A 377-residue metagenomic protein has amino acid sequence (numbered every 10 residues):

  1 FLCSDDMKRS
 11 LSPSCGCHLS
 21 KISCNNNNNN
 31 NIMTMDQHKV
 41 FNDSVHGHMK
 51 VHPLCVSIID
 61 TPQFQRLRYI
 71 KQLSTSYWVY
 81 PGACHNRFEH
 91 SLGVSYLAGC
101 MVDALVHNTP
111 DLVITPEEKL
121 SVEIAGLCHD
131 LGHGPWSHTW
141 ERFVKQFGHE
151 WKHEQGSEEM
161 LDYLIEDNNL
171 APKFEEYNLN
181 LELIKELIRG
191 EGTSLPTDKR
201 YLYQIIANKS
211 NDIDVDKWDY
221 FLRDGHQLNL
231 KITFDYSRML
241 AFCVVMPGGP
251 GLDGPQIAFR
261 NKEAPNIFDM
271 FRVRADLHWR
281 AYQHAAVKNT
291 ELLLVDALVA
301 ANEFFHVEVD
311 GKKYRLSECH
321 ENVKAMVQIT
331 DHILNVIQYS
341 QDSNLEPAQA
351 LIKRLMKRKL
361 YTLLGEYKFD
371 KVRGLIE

Functional and structural regions predicted by a protein language model:
C3-N25, N31-I124, G132-Y367, K371-G374: Sequence-structural signature of the catalytic-core scaffold of metal-dependent phosphohydrolases that act on
